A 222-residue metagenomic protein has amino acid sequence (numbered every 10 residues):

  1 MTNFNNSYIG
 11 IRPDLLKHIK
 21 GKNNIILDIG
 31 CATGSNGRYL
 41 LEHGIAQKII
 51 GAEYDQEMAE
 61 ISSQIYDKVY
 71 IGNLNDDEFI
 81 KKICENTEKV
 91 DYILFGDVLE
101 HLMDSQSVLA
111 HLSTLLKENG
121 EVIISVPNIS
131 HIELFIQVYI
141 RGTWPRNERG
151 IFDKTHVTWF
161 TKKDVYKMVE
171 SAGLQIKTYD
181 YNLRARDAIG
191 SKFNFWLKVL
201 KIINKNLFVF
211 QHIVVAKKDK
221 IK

Functional and structural regions predicted by a protein language model:
T2-G10, S35, E57, L74-D77 (+3 more regions): S-adenosyl-L-methionine-dependent methyltransferase catalytic module, highlighting the catalytic core
S7-N23, Y39: Conserved alpha-helix/loop element of class I SAM-dependent methyltransferases that forms part of the SAM/SAH-binding
I25, K48, Q175: Residues at the starts of beta-strands that form the adenosine-phosphate
I29: Conserved beta-strand/loop positions that form the S-adenosyl-L-methionine
A32: Conserved glycine-rich SAM-binding loop
S35, Y39, H43-E78: Class I SAM-dependent methyltransferase SAM/SAH-binding core
K81-Y92: A short acidic, Gly/Pro-enriched loop at the edge of an enzyme's catalytic core that lines a small-molecule cofactor
G96-H101: Short catalytic micro-motifs in class I SAM-dependent methyltransferases
